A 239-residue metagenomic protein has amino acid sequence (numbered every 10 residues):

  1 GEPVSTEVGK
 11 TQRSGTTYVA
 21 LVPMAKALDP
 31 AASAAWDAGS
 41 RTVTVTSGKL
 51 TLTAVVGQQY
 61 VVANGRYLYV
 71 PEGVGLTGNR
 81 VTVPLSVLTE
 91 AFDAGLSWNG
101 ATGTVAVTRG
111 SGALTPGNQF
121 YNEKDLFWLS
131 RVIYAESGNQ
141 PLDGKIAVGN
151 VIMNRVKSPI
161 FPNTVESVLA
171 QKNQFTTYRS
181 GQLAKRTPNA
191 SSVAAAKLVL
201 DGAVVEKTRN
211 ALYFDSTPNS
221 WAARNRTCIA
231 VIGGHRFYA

Functional and structural regions predicted by a protein language model:
G1-S130: Primary recognition of N-terminal secretory signal peptides and signal-anchoring hydrophobic helices
L114-A239: Bacterial extracytoplasmic/cell-wall-associated proteins, especially those involved in peptidoglycan
